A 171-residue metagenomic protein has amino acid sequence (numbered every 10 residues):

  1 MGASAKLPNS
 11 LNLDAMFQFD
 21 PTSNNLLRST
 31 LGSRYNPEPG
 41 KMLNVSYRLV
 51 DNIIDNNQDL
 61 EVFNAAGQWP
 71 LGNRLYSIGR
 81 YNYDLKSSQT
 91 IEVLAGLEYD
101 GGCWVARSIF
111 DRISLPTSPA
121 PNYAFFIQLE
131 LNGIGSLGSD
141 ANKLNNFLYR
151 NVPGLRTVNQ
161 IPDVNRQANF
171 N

Functional and structural regions predicted by a protein language model:
M1-N171: Long, low-hydrophobicity, solvent-exposed regions enriched in small/turn-prone and acidic residues
